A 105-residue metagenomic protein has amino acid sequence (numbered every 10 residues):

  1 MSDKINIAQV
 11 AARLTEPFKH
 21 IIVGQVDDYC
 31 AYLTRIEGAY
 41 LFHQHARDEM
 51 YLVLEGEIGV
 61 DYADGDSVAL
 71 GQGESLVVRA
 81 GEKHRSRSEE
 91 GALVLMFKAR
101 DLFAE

Functional and structural regions predicted by a protein language model:
M1-L33: A short, N-terminal "cap"/entry segment at the start of jelly-roll beta-barrel domains of the cupin/DSBH fold
D27, L54-E55, G71-Q72, E90 (+1 more regions): A cytosolic small-molecule/anion-sensing beta-strand core signal
Y29-H45: Conserved short histidine dyad/triad with adjacent acidic residue
C30, M50, E57-G59, K83 (+1 more regions): Structural motif
Y32, D66-V68, L76: Short beta-strand segments
Q44-H45, M50-Q72: A short beta-strand-loop-beta hairpin characteristic of the jelly-roll/cupin
Q72-G73, R79-G81: Tight coil/turn sites that cap or link beta-strands
A80-E105: Ligand-binding loop in jelly-roll beta-barrel domains
